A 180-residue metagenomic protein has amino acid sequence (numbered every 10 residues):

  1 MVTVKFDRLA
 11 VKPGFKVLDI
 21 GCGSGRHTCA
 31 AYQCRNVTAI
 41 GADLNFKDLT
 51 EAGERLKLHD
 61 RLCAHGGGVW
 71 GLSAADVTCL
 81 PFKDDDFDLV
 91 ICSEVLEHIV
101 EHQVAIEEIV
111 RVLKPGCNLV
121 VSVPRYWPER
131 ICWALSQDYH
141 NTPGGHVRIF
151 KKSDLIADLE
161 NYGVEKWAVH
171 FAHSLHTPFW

Functional and structural regions predicted by a protein language model:
M1, K5, R26, D48-G66 (+5 more regions): S-adenosyl-L-methionine-dependent methyltransferase catalytic module, highlighting the catalytic core
M1-F15, A30: Conserved alpha-helix/loop element of class I SAM-dependent methyltransferases that forms part of the SAM/SAH-binding
G14-G23: Conserved class I S-adenosyl-L-methionine
S24-R35: Conserved SAM-binding loop of SAM-dependent methyltransferases across substrates and taxa, primarily the Class I
N36-V37, C117: A short helix->loop->beta-strand "cap" motif at the edges of active sites that frequently abuts
T38-D43: Conserved SAM-binding motif I beta-strand of class I
T78-L89: A short acidic, Gly/Pro-enriched loop at the edge of an enzyme's catalytic core that lines a small-molecule cofactor
C92-V95: A short beta-strand submotif of the Rossmann-like class I SAM-dependent methyltransferase core that lines
